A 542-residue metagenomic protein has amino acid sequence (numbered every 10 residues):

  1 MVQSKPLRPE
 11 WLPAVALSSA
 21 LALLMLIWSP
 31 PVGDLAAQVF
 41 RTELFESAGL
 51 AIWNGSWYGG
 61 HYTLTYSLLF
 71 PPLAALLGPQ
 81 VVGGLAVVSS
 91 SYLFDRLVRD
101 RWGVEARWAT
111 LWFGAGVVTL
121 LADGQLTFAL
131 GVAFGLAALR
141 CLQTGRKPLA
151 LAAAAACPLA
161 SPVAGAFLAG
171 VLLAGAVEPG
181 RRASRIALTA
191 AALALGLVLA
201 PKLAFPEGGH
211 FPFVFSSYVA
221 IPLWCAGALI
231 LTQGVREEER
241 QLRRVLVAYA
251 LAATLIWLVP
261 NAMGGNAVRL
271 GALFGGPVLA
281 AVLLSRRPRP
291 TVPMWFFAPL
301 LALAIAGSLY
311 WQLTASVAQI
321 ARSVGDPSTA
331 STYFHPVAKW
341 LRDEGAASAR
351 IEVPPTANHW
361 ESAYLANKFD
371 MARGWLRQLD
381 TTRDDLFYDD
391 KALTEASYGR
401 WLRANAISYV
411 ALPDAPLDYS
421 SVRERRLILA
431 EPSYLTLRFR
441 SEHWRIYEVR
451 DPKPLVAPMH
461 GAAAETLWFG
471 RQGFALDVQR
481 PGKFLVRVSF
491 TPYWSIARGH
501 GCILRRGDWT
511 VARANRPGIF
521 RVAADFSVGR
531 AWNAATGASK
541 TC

Functional and structural regions predicted by a protein language model:
M1-L23, K540-T541: Start-transfer (signal-anchor) and selected internal transmembrane alpha helices of multi-pass inner/ER membrane
S18, V88, Y92, R96 (+4 more regions): Membrane-embedded helix bundles of polyisoprenyl
A22-W108, W112-V132, P162, P327 (+1 more regions): Active-site lumenal/periplasmic loops and adjacent helix-entry segments of GT-C-fold, multi-pass membrane
L26-S29, V98-W102, L139-R146, L173-R182 (+2 more regions): Structural signal for the C-terminal ends of transmembrane alpha-helices and the immediately following loop
G33-F40, A48, Y58, G131 (+2 more regions): Transmembrane catalytic cores of multi-pass membrane glycosyltransferases and polysaccharide-assembly enzymes
R287-Q312: Signature aromatic-anchored transmembrane alpha helix within multi-pass, membrane-resident enzymes that catalyze glycan
T314-C542: Extracytoplasmic
